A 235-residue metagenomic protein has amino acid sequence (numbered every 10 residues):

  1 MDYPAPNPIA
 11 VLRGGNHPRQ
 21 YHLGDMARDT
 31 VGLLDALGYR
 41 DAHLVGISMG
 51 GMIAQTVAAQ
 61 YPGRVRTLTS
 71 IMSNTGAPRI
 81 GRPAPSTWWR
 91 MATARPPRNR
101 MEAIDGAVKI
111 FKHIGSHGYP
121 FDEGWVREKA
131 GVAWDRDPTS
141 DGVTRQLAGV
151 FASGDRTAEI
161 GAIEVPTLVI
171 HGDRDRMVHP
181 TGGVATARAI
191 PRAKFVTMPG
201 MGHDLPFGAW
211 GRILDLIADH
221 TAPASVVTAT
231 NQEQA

Functional and structural regions predicted by a protein language model:
G24-A42: Conserved acidic catalytic loop of the alpha/beta-hydrolase fold
G51-P62, L68: Short glycine-enriched nucleophile-adjacent loop and the immediately C-terminal alpha-helix near the catalytic center
T67-R98: Flexible "cap/lid" loop of the alpha/beta hydrolase fold
M101-T144: Conserved alpha/beta-hydrolase catalytic His-Asp/Glu region
G142-E159: Active-site nucleophile elbow and catalytic-triad environment of alpha/beta-hydrolase enzymes
I163, V169-H171: Short beta-strand/loop motif that positions the catalytic acidic residue of the alpha/beta-hydrolase fold
R174-V178: Acidic catalytic loop of the alpha/beta-hydrolase fold
A193-A235: Catalytic active-site module of serine/aspartate enzymes centered on a nucleophile-bearing elbow/loop
